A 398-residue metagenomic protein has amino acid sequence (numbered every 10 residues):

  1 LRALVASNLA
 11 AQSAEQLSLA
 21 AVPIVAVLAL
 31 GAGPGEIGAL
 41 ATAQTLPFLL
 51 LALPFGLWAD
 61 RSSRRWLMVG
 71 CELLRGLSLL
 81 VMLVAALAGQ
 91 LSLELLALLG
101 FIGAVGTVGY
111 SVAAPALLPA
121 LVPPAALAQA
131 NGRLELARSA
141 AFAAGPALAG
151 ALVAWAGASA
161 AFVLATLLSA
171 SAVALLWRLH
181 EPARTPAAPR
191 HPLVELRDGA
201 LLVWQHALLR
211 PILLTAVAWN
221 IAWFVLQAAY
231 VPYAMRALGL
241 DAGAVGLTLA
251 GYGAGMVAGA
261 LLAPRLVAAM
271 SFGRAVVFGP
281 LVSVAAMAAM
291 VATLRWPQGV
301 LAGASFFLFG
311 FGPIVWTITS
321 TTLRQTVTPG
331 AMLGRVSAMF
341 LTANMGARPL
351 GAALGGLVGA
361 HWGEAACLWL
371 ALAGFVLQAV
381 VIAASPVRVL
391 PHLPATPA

Functional and structural regions predicted by a protein language model:
L1-A398: Alpha-helical transmembrane-bundle signature of multi-pass membrane transport and export proteins
